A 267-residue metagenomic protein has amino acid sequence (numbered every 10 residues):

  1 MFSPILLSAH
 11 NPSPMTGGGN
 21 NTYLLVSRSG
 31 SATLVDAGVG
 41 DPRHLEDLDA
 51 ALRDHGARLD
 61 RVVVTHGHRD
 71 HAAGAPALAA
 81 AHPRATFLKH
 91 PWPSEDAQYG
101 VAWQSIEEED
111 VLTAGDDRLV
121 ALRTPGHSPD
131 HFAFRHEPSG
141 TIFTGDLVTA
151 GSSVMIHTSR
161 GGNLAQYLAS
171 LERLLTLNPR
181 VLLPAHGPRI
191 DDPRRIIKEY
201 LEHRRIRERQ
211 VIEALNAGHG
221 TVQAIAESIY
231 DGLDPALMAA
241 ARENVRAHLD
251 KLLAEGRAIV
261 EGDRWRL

Functional and structural regions predicted by a protein language model:
M1-H55, A133-G145: Conserved beta-strand hairpin/beta-sheet module of binuclear metal-dependent hydrolase folds, prominently
M15-G18, I106, P125-S128: A short catalytic or substrate-binding loop motif that flags glycine-/basic-rich loops and adjacent residues that bind
G18, V39-R118, G140: Active-site HxH/HxHxD metal-binding segment of metal-dependent hydrolases
L25, L48, H186, V211 (+1 more regions): Residue-level signal for inorganic ion chemistry
A32-L34, V39-P42, R118-Q210: Metallo-beta-lactamase
D47-A50, A77, R173, Q210 (+1 more regions): Alpha-helical elements of Rossmann-like donor-binding domains used by nucleotide-donor carbohydrate transfer enzymes
T65-H71, H127, H186, H248: Histidine-centered divalent metal-coordination motifs
E213-L267: C-terminal regulatory/interaction regions
